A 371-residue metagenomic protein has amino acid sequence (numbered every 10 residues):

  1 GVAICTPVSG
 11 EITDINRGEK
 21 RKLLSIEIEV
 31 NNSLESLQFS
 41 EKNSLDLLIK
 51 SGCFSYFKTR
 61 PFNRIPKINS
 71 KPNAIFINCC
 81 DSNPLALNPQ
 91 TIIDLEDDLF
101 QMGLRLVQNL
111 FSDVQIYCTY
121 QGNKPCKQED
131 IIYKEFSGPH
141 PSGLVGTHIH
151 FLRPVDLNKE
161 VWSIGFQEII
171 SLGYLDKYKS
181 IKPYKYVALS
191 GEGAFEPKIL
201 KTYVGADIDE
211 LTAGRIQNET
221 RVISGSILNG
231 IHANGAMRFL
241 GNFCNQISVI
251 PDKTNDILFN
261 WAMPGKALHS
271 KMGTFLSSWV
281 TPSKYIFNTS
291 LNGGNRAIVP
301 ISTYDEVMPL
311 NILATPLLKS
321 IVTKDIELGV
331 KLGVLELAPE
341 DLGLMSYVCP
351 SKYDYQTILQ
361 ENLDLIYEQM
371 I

Functional and structural regions predicted by a protein language model:
G1-I4, L211: Short aromatic-glycine motifs in intrinsically disordered, low-complexity regions
I4-D14: Generic structural motif
N16-I371: Buried, small/hydrophobic-residue-enriched core segments of structured protein domains
